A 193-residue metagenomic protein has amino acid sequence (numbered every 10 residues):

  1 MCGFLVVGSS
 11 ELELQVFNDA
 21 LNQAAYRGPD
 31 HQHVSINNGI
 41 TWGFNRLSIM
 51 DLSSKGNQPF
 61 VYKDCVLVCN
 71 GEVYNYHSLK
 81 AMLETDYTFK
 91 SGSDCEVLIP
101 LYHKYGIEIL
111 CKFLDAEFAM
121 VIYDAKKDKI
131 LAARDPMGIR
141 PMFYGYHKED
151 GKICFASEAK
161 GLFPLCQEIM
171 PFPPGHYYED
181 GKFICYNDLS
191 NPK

Functional and structural regions predicted by a protein language model:
M1-K193: Cysteine-centered catalytic environments shared across enzyme families
